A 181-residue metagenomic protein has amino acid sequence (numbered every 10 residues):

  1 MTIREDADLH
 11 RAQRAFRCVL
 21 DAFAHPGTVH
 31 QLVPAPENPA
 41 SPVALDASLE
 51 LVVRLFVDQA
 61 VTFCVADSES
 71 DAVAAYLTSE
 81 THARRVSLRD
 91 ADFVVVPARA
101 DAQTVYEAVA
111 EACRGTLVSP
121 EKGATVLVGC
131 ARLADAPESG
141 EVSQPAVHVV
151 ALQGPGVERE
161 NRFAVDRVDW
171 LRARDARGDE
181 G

Functional and structural regions predicted by a protein language model:
M1-T62, A66-S68, S79: N-terminal, charge-rich interaction modules
S70-G181: Internal, well-folded beta-alpha domain core
